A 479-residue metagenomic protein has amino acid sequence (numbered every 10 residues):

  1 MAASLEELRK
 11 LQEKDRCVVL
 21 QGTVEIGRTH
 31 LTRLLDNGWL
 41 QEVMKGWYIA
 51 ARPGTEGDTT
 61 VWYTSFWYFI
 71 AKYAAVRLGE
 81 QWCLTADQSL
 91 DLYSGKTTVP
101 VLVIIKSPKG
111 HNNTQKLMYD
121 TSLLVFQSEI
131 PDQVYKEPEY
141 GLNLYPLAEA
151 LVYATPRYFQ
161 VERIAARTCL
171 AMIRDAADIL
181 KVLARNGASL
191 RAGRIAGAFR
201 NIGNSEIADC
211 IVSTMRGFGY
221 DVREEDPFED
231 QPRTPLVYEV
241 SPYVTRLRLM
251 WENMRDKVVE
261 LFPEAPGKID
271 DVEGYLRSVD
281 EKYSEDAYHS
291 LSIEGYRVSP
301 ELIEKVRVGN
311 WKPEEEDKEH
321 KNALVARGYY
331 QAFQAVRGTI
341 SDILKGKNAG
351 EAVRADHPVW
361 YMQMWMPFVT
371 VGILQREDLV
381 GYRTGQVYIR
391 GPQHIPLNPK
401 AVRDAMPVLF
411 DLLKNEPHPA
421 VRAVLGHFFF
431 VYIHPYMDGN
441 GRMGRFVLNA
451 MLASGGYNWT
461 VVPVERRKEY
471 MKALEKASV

Functional and structural regions predicted by a protein language model:
M1-T29, L35-V43, A51, T55-V479: FIC/Doc superfamily catalytic core
W47: Conserved two-metal-ion catalytic palm core of "right-hand" nucleic acid polymerases, unifying RNA-dependent RNA
